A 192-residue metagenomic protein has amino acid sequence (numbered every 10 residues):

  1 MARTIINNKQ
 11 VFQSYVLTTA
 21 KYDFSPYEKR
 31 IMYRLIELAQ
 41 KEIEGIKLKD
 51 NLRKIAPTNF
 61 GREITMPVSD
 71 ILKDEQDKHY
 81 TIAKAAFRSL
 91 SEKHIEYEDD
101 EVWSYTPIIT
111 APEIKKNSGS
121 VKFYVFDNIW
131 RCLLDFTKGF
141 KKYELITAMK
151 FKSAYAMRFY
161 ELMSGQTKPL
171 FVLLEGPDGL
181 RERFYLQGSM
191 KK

Functional and structural regions predicted by a protein language model:
M1-K192: Charged, alpha-helix-forming regions
